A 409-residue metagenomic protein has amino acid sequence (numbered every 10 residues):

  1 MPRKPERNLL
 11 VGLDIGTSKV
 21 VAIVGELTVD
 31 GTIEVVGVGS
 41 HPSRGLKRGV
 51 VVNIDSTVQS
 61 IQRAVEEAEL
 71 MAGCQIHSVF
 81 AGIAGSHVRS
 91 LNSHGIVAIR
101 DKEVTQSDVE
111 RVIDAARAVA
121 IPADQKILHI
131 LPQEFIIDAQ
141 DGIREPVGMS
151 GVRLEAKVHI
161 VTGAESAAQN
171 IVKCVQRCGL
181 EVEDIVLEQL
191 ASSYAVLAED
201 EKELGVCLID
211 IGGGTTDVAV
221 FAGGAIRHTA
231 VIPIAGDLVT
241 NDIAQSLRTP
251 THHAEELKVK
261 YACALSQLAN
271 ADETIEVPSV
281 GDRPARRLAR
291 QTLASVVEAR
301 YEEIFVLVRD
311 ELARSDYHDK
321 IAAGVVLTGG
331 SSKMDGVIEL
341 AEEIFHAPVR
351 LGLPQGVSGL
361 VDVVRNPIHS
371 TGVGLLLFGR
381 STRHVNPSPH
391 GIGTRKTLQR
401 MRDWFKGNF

Functional and structural regions predicted by a protein language model:
M1-T17, I23-L208, A225-I226, G236 (+8 more regions): Nucleotide/phosphate-binding catalytic cleft detector across ATP-hydrolyzing and phosphate-transferring enzymes
V20-G25, T216-V220: Short beta-strand scaffold segments in enzyme catalytic cores
I83-S86, G213, G329-G330: Core structural elements
G205-C207, A219, G224-R227, V231 (+2 more regions): Conserved structured catalytic cores and adjacent interaction surfaces of nucleotide-binding/hydrolyzing enzymes
R300-R309: A general structural motif
V308, L327, L375: Hydrophobic, well-ordered secondary-structure elements that form the walls of internal hydrophobic environments
T328-G329, M334-I344: Conserved active-site/ligand-binding neighborhood in enzyme cores
